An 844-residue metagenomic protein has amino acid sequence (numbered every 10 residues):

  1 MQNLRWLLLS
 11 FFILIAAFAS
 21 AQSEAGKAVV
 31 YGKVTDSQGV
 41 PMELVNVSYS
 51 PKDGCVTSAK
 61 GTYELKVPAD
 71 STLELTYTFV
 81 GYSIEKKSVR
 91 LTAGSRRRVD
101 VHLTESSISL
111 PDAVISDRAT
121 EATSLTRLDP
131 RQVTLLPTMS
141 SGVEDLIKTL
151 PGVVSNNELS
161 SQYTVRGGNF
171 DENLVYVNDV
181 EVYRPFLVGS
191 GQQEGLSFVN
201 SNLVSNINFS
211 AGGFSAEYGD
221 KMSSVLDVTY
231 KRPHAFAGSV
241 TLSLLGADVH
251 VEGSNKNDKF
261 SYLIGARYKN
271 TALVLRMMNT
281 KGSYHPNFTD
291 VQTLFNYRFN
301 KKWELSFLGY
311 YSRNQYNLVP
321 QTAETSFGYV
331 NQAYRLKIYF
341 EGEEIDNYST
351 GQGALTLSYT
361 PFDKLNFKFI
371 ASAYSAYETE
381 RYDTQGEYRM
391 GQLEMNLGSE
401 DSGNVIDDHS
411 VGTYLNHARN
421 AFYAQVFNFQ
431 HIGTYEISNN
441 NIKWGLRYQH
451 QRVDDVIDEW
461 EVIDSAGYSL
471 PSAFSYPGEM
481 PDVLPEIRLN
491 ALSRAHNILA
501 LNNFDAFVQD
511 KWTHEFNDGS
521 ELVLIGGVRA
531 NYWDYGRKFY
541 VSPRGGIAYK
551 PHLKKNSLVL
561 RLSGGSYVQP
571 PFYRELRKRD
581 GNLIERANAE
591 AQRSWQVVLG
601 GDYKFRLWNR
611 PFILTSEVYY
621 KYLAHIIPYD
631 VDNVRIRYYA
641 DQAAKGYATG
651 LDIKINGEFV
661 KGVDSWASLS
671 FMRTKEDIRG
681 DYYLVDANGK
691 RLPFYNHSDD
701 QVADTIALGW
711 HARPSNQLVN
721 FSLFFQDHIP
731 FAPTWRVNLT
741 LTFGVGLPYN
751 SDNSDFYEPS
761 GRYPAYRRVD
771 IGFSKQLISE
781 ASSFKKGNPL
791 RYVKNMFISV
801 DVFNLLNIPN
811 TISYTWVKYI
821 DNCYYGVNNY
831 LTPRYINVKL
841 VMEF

Functional and structural regions predicted by a protein language model:
A25, Y31-V40, V45-S48, T78-Y82 (+4 more regions): Short, acidic, small-residue-rich periplasmic hinge/interaction motif at the N-terminus of Gram-negative outer-membrane
D53-T62: Short, acidic Ser/Thr/Gly-rich low-complexity loop/linker segments typical of extracellular and cell-surface proteins
S83, R90-A93, R97, A119-F214 (+2 more regions): Periplasmic N-terminal accessory/gating domains of Gram-negative outer-membrane beta-barrel systems
L245-Y268, K281-P320, E344-F369, A373 (+1 more regions): Transmembrane beta-barrel wall of Gram-negative outer-membrane proteins
Q321-T322, S326, H552-V597, V618-A643 (+2 more regions): Surface-exposed extracellular loop regions of Gram-negative outer-membrane beta-barrel proteins, predominantly
K368-S372, E590-E658, I798: Membrane-embedded beta-barrel scaffold of Gram-negative outer-membrane proteins
H514-D518, Y620-Y622, D641-N750, V841-E843: Gram-negative outer-membrane beta-barrel transporters
S665, T742-D752, K775-F844: C-terminal beta-signal and adjacent terminal beta-strands/loops of Gram-negative outer-membrane beta-barrel proteins
